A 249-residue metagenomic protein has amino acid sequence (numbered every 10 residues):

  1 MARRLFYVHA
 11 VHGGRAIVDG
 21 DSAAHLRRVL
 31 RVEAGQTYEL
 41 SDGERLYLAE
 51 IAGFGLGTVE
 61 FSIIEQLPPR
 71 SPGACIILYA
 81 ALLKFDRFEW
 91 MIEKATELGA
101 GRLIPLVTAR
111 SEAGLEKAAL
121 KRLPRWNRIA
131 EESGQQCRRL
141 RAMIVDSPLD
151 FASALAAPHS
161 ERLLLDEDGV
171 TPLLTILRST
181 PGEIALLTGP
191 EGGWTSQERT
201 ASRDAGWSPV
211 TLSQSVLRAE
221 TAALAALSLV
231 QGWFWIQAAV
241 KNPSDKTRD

Functional and structural regions predicted by a protein language model:
M1-P69: N-terminal positively charged helical leader segments and presequences
A16-V18, G73-I77, G182-A185, D204-L212: Glycine/charged-rich beta-loop-alpha catalytic/anionic-binding loops adjacent to active sites
L26, F88-M91, E198: Hydrophobic side chains in well-ordered alpha-helices
Y38, F61, A142-D146, P209: Generic structural signal for residues in well-ordered beta-strands
P68-L163: RNA substrate-binding interface of SAM-dependent RNA methyltransferases
A156-R199, W207-T211: Active-site/ligand-binding-proximal alpha/beta "capping" segment
S196-D249: Structured adenosyl-cofactor binding patch, chiefly the S-adenosyl-L-methionine
